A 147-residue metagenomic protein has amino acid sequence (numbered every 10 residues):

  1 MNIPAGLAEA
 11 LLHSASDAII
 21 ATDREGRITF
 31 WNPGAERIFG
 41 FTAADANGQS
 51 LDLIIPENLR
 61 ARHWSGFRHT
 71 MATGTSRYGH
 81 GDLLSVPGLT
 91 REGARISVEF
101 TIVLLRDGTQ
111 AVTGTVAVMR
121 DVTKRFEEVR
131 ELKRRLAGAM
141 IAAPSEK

Functional and structural regions predicted by a protein language model:
N2-E36, H80, I141-P144: Sensory modules in modular signal-transduction proteins
G6, F126-S145: Sensory-domain boundary/capping and coupling elements
A35-A46, G108: PAS/PAS-like sensory domain cap-loop motif
A43, I55-S97: PAS/LOV-family and closely related PAS-like sensory domains
T90-A94, R106-A111: Flexible loop/coil segments at beta-strand boundaries within sensory signal-transduction domains
F100-I102, M119: Sensory-domain boundary capping and coupling elements
R106-T109, T123-E127: Charged alpha-helical signal-transmission linkers that cap and connect PAS-family sensory domains
Q110-D121: PAS-family sensory domains
